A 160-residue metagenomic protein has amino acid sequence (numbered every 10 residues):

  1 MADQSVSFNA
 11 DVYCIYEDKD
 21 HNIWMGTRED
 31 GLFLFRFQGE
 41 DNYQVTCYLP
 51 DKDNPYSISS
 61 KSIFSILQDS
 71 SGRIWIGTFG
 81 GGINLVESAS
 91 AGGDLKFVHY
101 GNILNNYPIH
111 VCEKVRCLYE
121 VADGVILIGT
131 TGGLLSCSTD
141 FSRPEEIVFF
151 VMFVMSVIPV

Functional and structural regions predicted by a protein language model:
M1-V160: Carboxylate-rich, polar loop motifs that coordinate divalent cations or form catalytic acidic clusters
